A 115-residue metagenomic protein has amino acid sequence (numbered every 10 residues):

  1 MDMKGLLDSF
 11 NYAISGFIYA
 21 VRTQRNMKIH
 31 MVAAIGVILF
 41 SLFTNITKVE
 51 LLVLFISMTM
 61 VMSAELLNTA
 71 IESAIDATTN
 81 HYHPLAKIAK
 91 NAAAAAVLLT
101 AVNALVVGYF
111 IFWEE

Functional and structural regions predicted by a protein language model:
D2-S73, T78, Y82-P84, A94-E115: Hydrophobic alpha-helical transmembrane segments
A89: Short basic (Lys/Arg) and small-residue
